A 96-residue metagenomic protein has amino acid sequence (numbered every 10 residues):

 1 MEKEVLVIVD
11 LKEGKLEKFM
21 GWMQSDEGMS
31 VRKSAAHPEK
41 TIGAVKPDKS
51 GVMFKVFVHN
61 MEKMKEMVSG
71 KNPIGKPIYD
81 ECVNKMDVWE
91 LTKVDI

Functional and structural regions predicted by a protein language model:
M1-K76, K85-I96: Short S/T/G/P-rich N-terminal loop/turn motif that feeds into the first structured element of a domain
